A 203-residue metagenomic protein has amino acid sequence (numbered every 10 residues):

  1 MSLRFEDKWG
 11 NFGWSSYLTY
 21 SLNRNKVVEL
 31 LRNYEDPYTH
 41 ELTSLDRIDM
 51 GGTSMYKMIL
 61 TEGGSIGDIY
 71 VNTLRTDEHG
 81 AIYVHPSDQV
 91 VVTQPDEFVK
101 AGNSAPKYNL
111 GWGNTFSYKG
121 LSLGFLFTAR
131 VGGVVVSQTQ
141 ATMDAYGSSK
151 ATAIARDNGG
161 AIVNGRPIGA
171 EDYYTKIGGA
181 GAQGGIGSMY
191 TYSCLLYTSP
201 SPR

Functional and structural regions predicted by a protein language model:
M1-S2, S15-Y17, G111-G113: Membrane-embedded beta-strand positions in outer-membrane beta-barrel channels/transporters
F5-S104, T142-D144, T152-G179: Conserved small-residue
F12, P106-L110, S199: Residues that define the transmembrane beta-barrel architecture of outer-membrane proteins
T19-N23, S117, T128-R130: Outer-membrane beta-barrel pore domains and translocons
V92-K100, I186-L196: Extracytoplasmic loops and strand-loop junctions of Gram-negative outer membrane beta-barrel proteins
G120-F125: Repeated loop/turn-to-beta-strand initiation elements of outer-membrane beta-barrel proteins
L126-I154: Small-side-chain secondary-structure face that scaffolds active or pore-lining regions
Y197-R203: Conserved small/polar residues in nucleotide/adenosyl-binding loops
